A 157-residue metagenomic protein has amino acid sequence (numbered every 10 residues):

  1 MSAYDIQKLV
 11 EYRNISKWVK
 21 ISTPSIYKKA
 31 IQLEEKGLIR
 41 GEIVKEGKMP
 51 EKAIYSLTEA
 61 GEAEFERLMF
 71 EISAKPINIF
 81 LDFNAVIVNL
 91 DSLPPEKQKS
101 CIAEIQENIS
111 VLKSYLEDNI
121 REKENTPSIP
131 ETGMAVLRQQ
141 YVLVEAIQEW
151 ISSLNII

Functional and structural regions predicted by a protein language model:
M1-N78: Basic helix-turn-helix/winged-helix DNA-binding cores and closely related short helical interaction motifs
S2, I6, K29-Q32, N108 (+2 more regions): Amphipathic, well-ordered alpha-helical segments in soluble domains
V19, Y55, D91-S92, P127: Helix-turn-helix-type domain boundary/helix-start signal
T23, I77-F80, K99, P130 (+1 more regions): Short, structured helix-loop boundary elements
E66-V111: Amphipathic alpha-helical dimerization/coiled-coil segments that flank or bridge DNA-binding/regulatory modules
K99, Q106, K113, I120 (+4 more regions): Heptad-repeat amphipathic alpha-helical coiled-coil interaction surface used for oligomerization/assembly
E117-V136: Acidic interhelical loop/turn segments
